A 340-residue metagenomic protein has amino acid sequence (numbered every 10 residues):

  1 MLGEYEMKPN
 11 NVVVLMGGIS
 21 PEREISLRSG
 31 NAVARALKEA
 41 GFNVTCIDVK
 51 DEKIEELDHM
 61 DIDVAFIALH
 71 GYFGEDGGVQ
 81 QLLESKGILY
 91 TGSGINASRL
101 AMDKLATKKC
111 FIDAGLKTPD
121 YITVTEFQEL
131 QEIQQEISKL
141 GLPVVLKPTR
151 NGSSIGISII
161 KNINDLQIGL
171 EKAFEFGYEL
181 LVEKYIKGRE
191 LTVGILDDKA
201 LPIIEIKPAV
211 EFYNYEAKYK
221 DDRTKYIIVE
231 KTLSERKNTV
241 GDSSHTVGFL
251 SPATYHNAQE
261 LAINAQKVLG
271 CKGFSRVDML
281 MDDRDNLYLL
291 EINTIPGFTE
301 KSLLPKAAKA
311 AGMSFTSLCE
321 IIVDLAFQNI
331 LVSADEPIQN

Functional and structural regions predicted by a protein language model:
M1-M102, A106, D113, T123-Q135 (+3 more regions): ATP-binding N-terminal substructure of ATP-dependent carboxylate-amine bond-forming enzymes
L2-M16, V44, L100-R189: Active-site nucleotide/adenylate-binding loops and adjacent lid/helix of ATP-dependent enzymes
M7-N10, V240, F249-N340: ATP-dependent carboxylate activation and anion-phosphoryl transfer catalytic cores that bind Mg-ATP to form
N10, P119, L142-V144, I155 (+5 more regions): Change "...and in nucleic-acid phosphodiester-cleaving endonucleases..." to "...and in nucleic-acid processing enzymes
V14, I195, M279-M281: Conserved hydrophobic "DFG−1" position in protein kinase catalytic cores
Q81-Y90, N162-Q167, A310-G312: A glycine- and small-aliphatic-rich helix-loop capping segment at beta-alpha/alpha-beta transitions that lines
K161-H245, F249-E260, D283-Y288: Phosphate-binding site of ATP-dependent enzymes
